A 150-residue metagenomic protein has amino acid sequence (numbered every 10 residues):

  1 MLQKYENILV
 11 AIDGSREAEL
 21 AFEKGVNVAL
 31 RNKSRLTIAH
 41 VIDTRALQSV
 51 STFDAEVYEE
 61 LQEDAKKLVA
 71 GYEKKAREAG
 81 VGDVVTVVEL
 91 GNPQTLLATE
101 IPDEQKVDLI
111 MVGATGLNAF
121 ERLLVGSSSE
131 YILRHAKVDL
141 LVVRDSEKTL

Functional and structural regions predicted by a protein language model:
M1-E19, V81, D108-L109, H135-L150: Intrinsically disordered or low-complexity boundary/linker segments at protein termini and domain junctions
M1-Q3, K74-I110, L150: Structural beta-alpha unit
L2-T52, A79: Small/aliphatic-rich secondary-structure junction motif
A21, Q48-S51, L96-T99, R122-L124: Short, well-ordered secondary-structure micro-motifs
K24, E60-Y72, L96: Short, solvent-exposed amphipathic alpha-helices that sit in or adjacent to ligand/effector-binding or catalytic
N27, D103-L150: Gly/Ser-rich helix-loop-strand patches that form or flank binding pockets for ribonucleotide-derived cofactors
T37-A39, V85-E89, L141: General small-molecule cofactor/ligand-binding pocket signal
H40-K67, L150: Acidic, proline/glycine-rich short linear motifs
